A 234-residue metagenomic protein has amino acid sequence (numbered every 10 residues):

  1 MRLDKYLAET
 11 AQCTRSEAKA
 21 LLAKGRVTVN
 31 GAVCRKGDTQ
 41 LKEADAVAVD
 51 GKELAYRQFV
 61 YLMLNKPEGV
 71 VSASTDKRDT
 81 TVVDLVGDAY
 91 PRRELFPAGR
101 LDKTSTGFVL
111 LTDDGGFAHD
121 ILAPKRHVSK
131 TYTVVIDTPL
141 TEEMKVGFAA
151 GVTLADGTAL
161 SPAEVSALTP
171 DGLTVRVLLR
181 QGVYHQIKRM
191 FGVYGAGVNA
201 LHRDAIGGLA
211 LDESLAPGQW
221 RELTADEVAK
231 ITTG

Functional and structural regions predicted by a protein language model:
M1-G234: Basic, flexible Lys/Arg- and Gly-enriched helix-loop patches that mediate nucleic-acid binding at interfaces with rRNA
